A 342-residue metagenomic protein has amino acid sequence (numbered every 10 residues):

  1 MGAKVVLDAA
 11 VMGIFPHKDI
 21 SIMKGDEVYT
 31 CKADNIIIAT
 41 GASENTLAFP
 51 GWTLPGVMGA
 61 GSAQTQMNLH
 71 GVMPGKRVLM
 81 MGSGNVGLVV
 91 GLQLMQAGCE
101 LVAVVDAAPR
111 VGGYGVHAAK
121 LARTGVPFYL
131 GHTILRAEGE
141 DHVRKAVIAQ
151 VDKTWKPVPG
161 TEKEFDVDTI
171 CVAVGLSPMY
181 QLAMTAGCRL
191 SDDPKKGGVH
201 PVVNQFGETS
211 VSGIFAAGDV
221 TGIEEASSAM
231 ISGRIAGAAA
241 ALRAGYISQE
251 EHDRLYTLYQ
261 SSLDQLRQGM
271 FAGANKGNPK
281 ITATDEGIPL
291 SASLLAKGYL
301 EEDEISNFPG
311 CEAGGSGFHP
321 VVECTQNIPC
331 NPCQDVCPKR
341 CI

Functional and structural regions predicted by a protein language model:
M1-G317, T325, C330-C341: Residues forming the flavin
